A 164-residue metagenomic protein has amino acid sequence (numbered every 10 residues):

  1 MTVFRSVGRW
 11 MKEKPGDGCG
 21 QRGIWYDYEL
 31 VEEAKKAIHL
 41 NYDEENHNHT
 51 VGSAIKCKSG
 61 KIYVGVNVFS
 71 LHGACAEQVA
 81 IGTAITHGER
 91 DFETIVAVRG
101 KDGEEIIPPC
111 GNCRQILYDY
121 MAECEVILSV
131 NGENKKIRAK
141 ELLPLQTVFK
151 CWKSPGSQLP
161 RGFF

Functional and structural regions predicted by a protein language model:
T2-E44, E89-F164: C-terminal binding/interaction regions
A34, A76, A80-A84: Stable alpha-helical structural segments in soluble proteins, enriched in small hydrophobic residues
H47: Phosphate/pyrophosphate- and phosphate-bearing ligand-binding catalytic cores of soluble enzymes
T50-C57: Short beta-strand scaffold segments in enzyme catalytic cores
K61-I62: Hydrophobic "anchor" residues
V66-V79: Compact, glycine-rich, soluble single-domain proteins
G73, T83-D91: Active-site- and interface-proximal helix/loop "cap" or "latch" segments in soluble metabolic and energy-transducing
